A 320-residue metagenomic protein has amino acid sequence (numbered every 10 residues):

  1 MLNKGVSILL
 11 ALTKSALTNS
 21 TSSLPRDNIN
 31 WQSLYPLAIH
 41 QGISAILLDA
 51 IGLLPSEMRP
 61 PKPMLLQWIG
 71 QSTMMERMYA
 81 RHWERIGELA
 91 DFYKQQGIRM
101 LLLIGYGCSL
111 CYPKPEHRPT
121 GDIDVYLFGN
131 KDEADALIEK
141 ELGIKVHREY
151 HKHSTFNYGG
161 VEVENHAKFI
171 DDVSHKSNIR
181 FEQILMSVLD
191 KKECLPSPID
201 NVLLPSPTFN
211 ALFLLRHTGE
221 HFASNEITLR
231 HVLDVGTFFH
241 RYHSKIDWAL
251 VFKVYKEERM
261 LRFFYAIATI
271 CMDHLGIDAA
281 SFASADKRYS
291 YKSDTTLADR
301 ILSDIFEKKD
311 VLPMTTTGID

Functional and structural regions predicted by a protein language model:
M1-G121, L127-D320: Conserved NTP-donor binding/palm subdomain of two-metal-ion nucleotidyltransferases/polymerases, i.e., the charged
